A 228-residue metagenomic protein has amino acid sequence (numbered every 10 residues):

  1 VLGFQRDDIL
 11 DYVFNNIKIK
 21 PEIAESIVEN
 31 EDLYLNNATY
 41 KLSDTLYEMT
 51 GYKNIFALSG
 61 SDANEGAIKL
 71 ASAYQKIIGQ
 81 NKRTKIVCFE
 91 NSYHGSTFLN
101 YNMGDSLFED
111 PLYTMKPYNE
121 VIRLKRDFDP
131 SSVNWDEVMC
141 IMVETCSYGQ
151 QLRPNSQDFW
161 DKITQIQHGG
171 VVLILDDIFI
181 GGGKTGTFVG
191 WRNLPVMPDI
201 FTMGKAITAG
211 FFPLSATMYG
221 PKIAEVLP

Functional and structural regions predicted by a protein language model:
V1-P228: Conserved N-terminal phosphate-binding loop of PLP-dependent enzymes in the Aspartate aminotransferase
